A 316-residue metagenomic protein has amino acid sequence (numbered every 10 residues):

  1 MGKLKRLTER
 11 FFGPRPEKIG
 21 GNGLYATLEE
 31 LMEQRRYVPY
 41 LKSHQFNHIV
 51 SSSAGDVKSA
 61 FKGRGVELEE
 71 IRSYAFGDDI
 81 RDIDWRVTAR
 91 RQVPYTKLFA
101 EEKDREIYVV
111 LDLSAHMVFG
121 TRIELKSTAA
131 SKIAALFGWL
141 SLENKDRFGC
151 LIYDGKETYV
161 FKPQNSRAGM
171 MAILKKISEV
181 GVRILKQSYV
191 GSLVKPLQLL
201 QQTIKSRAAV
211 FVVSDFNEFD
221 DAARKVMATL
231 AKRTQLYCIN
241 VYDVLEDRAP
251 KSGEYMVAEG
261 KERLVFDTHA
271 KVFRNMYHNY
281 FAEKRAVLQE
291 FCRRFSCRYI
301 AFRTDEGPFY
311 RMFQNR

Functional and structural regions predicted by a protein language model:
G2-V57, S73-D78, V87, T96-K132 (+1 more regions): Exposed, interaction-prone extracellular/peripheral surfaces
F61-G65: A positional/architectural concept
D84: Short, Gly/Ser/Thr-enriched beta-strand-loop segments that form substrate-interacting elements of hydrolase/peptidase
